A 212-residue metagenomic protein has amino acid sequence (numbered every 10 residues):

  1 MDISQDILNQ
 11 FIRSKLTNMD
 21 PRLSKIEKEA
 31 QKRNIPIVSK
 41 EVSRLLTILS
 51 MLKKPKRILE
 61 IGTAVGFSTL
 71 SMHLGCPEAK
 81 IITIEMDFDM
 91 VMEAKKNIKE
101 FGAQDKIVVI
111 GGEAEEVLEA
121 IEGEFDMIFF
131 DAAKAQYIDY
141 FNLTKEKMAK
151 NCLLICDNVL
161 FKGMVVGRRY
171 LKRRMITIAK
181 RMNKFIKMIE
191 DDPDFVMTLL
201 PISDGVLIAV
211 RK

Functional and structural regions predicted by a protein language model:
M1-F129, K134-I155, V159-K212: A short alpha-helical cap/connector motif
